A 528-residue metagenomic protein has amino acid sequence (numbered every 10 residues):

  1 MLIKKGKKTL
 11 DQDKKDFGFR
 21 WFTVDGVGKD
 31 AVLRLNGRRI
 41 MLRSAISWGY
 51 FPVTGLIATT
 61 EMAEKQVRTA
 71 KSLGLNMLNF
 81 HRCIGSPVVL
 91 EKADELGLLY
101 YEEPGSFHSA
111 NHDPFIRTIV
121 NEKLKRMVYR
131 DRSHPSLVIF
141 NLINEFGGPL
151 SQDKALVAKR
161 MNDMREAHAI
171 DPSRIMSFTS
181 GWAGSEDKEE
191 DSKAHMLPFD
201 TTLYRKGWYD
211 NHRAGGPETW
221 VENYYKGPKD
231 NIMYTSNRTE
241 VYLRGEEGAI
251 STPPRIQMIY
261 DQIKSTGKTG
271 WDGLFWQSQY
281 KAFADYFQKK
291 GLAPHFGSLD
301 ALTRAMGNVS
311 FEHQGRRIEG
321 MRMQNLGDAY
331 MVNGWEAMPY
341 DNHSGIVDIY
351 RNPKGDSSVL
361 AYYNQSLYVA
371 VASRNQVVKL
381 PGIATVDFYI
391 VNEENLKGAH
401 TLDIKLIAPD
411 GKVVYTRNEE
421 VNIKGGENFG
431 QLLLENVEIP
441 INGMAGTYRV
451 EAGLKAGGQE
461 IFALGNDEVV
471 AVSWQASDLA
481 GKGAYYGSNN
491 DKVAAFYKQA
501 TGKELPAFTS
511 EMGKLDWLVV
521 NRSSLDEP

Functional and structural regions predicted by a protein language model:
M1-H81, K123, V138-I139, R160 (+6 more regions): Secreted/periplasmic carbohydrate-active enzymes, especially glycoside hydrolases
M62-H81, G85-S86, Q499-D516: Catalytic domains of carbohydrate-active enzymes, especially glycoside hydrolases
M77-E336, D341-D348, V519: Substrate-binding/catalytic cleft of secreted carbohydrate-active enzymes, primarily glycoside hydrolases
T179, N333, A372, F508-E511: Conserved beta-strand termini and adjacent loop/short-helix elements that scaffold enzyme active sites in alpha/beta
G181, S488-K492: Short, polar loop motifs at secondary-structure junctions
T235-R238, S477-G481, S510-D516: Flexible, charged surface loops at secondary-structure boundaries
S251, D491-V493, S523-E527: Short acidic, S/G/P-rich loop/turn micro-motifs used as interaction or catalytic elements
Y486, E511-P528: Short alpha-beta junction capping motif
